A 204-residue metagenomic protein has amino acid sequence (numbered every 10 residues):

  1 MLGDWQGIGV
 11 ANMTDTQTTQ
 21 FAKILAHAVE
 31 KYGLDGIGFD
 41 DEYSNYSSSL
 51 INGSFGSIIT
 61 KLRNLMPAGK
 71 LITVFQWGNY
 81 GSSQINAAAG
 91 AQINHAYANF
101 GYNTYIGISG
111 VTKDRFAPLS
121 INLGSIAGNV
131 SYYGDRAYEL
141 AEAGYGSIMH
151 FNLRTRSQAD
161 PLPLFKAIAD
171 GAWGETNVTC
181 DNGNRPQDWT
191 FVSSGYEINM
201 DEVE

Functional and structural regions predicted by a protein language model:
M1-G134, E139-Y145, R154-P161, A167: Chitinase-like catalytic core of GlcNAc-active glycosidases
I126-S131, Y138-E204: Extracellular low-complexity, O-glycosylation-prone Ser/Thr/Pro/Gly-rich "stalks" and linkers flanking catalytic
